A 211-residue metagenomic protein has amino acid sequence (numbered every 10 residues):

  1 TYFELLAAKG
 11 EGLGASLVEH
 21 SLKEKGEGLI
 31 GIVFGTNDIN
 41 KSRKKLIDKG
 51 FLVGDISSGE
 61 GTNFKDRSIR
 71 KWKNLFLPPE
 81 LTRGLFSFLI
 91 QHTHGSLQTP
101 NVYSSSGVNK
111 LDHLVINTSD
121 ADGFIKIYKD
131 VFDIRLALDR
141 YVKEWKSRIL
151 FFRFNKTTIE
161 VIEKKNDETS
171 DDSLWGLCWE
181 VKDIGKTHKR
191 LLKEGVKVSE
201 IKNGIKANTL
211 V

Functional and structural regions predicted by a protein language model:
T1-K25: Glycine/small-residue-rich interface belts in oligomeric ring/scaffold proteins and their assembly partners
Y2-L6, V33, N40-G107, L150-R153 (+2 more regions): Vicinal oxygen chelate
G10-A15, T93-L97, T118: Short, composition-biased local secondary-structure segments
S16-K49, K110-S119, E168-E194: Vicinal oxygen chelate
H20-K23, Y103-S105, Y128, N166-E168: A short alpha-helix capping/helix-coil boundary motif
V33, S96-I159: Surface-exposed interaction/gating patches
V142, K146-E200: Glycine/small-residue-rich hydrophobic helix-like segments
